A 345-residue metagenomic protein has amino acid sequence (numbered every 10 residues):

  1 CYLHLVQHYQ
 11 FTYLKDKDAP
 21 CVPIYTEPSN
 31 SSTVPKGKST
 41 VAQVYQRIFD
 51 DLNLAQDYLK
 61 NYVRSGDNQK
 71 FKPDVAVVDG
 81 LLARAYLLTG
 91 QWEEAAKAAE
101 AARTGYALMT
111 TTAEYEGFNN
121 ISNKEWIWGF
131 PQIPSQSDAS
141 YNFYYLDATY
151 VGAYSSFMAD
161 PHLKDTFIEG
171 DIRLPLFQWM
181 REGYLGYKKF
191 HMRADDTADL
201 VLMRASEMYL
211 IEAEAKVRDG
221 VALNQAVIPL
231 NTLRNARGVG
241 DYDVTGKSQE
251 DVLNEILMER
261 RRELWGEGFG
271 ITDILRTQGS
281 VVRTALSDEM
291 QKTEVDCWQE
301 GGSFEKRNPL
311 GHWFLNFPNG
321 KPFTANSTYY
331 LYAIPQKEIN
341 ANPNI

Functional and structural regions predicted by a protein language model:
C1-N61, S65: Aromatic-anchored glycine-rich loop motif in surface-exposed flexible loops
L5, T89, D219-G220: Structural motif corresponding to the intra-repeat A-B loop/turn of tetratricopeptide repeats
L5, V75, L82, A205 (+1 more regions): Structural register within alpha-helical repeat arrays
P35, G90, E94-S206, G240 (+6 more regions): Hydrophobic-face positions in mid-chain alpha helices that act as interaction patches
Y45, W92, A222-L223: TPR-repeat structural position
